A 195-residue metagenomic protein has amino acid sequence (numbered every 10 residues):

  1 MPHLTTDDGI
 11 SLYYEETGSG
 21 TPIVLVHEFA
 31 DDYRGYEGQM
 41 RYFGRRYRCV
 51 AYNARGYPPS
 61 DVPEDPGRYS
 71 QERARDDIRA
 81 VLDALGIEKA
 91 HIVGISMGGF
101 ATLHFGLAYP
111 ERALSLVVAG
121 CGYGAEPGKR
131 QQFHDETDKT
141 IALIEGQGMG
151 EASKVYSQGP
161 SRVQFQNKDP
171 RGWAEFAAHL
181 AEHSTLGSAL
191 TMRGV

Functional and structural regions predicted by a protein language model:
M1-H3: Short, hydrophobic/aromatic-rich segments at coil-to-beta transitions
T6-G67, V81: Conserved HGGG/HGGXW glycine-rich cap/lid loop of the alpha/beta-hydrolase fold
P22, R46-R48, E88-H91, R112-S115: Structural signature of beta-strand start/N-cap positions in the alpha/beta core of ABC transporter nucleotide-binding
E72-A90: Conserved acidic catalytic loop of the alpha/beta-hydrolase fold
A74, I92-G94, A119: Short beta-strand immediately N-terminal to the catalytic nucleophile in serine-hydrolase-like folds
G94, G98, T102: Gly/Ala-rich beta-loop-alpha elbow adjacent to hydrolase catalytic centers
L103, L107-A108, R112-G146: Flexible "cap/lid" loop of the alpha/beta hydrolase fold
P127-Q132, G146-V195: Conserved alpha/beta-hydrolase catalytic His-Asp/Glu region
